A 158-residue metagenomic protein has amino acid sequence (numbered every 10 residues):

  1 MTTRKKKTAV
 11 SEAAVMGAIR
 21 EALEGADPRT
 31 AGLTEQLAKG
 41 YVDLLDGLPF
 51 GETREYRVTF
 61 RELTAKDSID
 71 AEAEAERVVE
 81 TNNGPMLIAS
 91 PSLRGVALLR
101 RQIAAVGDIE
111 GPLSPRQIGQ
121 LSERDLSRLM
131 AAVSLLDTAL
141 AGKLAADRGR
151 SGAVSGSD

Functional and structural regions predicted by a protein language model:
T2-D158: Short, surface-exposed, charged amphipathic helix/loop patches that serve as local interaction elements
